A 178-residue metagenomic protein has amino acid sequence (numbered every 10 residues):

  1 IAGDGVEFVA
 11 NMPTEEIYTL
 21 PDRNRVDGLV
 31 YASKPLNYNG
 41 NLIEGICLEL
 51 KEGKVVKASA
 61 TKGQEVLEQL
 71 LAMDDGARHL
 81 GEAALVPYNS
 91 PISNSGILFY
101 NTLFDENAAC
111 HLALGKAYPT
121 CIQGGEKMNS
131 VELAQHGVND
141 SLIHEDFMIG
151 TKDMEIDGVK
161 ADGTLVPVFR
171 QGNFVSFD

Functional and structural regions predicted by a protein language model:
I1-D178: Metal/cofactor-centered catalytic core regions of large enzymes
